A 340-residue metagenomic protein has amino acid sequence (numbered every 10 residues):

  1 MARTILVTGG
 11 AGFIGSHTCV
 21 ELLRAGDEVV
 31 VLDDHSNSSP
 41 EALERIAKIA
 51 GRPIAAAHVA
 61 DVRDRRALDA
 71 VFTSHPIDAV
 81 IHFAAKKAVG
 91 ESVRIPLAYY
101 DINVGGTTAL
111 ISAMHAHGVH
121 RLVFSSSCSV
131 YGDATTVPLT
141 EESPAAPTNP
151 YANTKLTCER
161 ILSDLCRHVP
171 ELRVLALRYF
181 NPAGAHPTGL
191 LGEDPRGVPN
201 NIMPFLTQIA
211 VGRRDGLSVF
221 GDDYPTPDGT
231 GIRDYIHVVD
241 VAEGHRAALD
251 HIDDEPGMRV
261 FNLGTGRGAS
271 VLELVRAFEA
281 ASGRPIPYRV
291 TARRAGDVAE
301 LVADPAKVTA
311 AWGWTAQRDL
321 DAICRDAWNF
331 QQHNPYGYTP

Functional and structural regions predicted by a protein language model:
M1-A185: N-terminal Rossmann-like NAD(P)+-binding domain of SDR-like oxidoreductases, especially those catalyzing
D34, H115, E193-V198, G296 (+1 more regions): A general boundary/transition motif marking the beginning of the first structured unit of a protein
R52, R94, I102, V169 (+4 more regions): A generic fold-level signal
Y100, T148-L156, G192, R196-N200 (+2 more regions): Short-chain dehydrogenase/reductase
G184-H186, D223-Y224: Short, basic/glycine-rich phosphate-binding loops at helix/coil junctions that contact nucleotide phosphates
H186-P199, L206-I209, D215: Hydrophobic, Gly/Ser/Ala-rich alpha-helical and linker tracts in large acyl-processing enzymes of secondary/lipid
I202-P340: C-terminal substrate-binding subdomain of Rossmann-fold SDR/epimerase-dehydratase oxidoreductases
